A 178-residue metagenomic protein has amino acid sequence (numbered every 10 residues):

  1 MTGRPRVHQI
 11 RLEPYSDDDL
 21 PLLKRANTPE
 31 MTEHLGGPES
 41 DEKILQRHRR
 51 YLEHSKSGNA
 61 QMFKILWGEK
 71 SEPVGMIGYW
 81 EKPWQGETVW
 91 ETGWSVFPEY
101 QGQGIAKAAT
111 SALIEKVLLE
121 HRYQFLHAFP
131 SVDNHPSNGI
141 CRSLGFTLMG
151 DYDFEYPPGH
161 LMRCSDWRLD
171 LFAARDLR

Functional and structural regions predicted by a protein language model:
M1-P29, M62-R178: Acyl-donor (CoA/ACP) binding surface of acyl/acetyltransferases
M31-R50, Q61: Conserved GNAT-fold acetyl-CoA-binding loop/helix
R50-E53, E155: Short, P/G- and charge-enriched loop/turn segments at secondary-structure junctions
E53-N59: Short loop/turn motifs at secondary-structure junctions and domain boundaries
